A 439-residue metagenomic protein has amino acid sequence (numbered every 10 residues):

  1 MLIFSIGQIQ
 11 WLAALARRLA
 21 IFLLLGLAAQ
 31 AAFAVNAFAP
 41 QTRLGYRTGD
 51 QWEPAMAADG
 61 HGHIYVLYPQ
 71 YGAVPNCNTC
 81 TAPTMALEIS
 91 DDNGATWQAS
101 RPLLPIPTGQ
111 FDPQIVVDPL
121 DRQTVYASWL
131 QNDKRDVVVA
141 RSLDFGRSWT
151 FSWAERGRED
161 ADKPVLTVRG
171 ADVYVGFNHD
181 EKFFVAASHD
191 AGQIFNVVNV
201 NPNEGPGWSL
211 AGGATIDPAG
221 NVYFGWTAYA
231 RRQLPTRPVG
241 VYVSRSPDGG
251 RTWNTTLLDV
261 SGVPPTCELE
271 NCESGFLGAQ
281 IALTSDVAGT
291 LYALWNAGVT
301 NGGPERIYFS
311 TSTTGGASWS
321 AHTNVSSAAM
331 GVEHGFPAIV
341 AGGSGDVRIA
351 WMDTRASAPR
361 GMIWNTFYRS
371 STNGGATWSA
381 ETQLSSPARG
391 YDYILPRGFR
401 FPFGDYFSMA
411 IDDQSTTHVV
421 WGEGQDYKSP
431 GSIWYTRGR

Functional and structural regions predicted by a protein language model:
M1-A16: N-terminal secretory signal peptides that target proteins for export/translocation
Q10-W11, L23, M362: Helix-centric, low-specificity signal for extended rod-like, repetitive segments
L12-A13, L25, S432: Coiled-coil-like amphipathic alpha-helices with heptad-repeat character
A16-L24: Sec-dependent signal peptide hydrophobic core
A34-R439: Extracellular, repeat-based ectodomains that mediate carbohydrate processing or recognition
